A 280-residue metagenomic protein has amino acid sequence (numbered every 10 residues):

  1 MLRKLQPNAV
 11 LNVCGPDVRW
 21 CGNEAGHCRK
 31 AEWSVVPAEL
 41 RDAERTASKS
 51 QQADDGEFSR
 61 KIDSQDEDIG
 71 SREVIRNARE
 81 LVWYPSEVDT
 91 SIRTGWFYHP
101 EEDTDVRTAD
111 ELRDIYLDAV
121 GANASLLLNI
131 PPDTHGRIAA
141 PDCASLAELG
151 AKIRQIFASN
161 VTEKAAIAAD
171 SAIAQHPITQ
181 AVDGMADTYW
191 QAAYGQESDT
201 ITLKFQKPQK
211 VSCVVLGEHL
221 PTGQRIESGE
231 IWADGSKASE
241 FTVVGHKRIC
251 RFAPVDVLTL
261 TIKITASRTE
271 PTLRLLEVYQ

Functional and structural regions predicted by a protein language model:
M1-E197, L203, V215-G217, Q224 (+5 more regions): Mature catalytic domains of secreted/periplasmic carbohydrate-active enzymes
S198, Q206-C213, V257-L258: Extended extracellular/luminal ectodomain segments enriched in beta-structured repeat modules
P208, G235-S236: Short loop segments at secondary-structure junctions
P208-Q209, Q224-I226: Short proline/glycine-enriched turn/loop motifs at strand-loop junctions of beta-rich domains
K237-A238, Q280: Long, charged, low-complexity intrinsically disordered regions
R268-Q280: Edge beta-strands of jelly-roll/beta-sandwich modules across compartments, strongly enriched in secreted/luminal
